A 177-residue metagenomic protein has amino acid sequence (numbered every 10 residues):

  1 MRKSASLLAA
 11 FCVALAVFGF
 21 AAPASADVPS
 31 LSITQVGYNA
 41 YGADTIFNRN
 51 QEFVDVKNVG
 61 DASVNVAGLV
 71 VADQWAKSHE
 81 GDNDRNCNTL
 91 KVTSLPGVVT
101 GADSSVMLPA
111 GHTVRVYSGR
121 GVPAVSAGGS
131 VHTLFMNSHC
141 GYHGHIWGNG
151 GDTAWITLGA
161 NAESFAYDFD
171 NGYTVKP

Functional and structural regions predicted by a protein language model:
M1-A26: Secretory targeting and sorting signals
G19-G151, T157-P177: Activation on beta-sandwich/Ig-like modules and their edge loops
